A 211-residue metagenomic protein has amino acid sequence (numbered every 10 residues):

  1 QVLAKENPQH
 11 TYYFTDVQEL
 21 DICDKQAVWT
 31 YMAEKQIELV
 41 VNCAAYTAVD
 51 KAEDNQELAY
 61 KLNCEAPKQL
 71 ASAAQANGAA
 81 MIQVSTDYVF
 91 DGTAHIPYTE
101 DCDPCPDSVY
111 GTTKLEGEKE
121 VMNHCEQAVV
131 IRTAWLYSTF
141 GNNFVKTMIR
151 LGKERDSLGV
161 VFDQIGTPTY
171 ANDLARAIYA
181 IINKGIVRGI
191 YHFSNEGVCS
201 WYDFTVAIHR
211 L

Functional and structural regions predicted by a protein language model:
Q1, A177, K184-L211: Mid/C-terminal beta-alpha module of Rossmann-like enzyme folds, strongest in SDR-family dehydrogenases/epimerases
Q1-L39: N-terminal Rossmann/SDR dinucleotide-binding element
T15, V40-A44, M81-T86, D91 (+1 more regions): SDR active-site strand-loop-helix element
K25-L62: NAD(P)H-binding glycine-rich loop region in Rossmannoid oxidoreductase-like domains and their noncatalytic homologs
V40, D54-I82: NAD(P)-cofactor binding segment of oxidoreductase domains
D50-E57, G92-I96, G141-N142: Conserved catalytic-core motifs of eukaryotic protein kinase domains, centered on the activation segment
K61, E65-Q69, V89-I131, W135-L136: Catalytic helix-loop patch of NAD(P)-dependent Rossmann-fold dehydrogenases
K119-G166, A171-D173, Y179-A180: NAD(P)-dependent short-chain dehydrogenase/reductase
